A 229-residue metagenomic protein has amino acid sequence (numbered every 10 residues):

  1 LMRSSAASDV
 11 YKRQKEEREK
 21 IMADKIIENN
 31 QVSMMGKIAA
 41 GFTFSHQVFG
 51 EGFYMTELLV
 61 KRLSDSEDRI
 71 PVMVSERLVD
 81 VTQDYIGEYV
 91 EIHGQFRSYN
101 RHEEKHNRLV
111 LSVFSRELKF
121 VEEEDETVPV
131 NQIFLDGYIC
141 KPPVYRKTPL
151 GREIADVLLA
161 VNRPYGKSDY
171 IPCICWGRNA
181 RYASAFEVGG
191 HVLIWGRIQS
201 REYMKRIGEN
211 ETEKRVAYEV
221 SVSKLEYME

Functional and structural regions predicted by a protein language model:
L1-Q14: Single conserved hydrophobic/aromatic residue that forms the stacking wall/gate of nucleotide- or nucleobase-binding
E16-E229: OB-fold and OB-like single-stranded nucleic-acid-recognition modules and their adjacent interaction interfaces
